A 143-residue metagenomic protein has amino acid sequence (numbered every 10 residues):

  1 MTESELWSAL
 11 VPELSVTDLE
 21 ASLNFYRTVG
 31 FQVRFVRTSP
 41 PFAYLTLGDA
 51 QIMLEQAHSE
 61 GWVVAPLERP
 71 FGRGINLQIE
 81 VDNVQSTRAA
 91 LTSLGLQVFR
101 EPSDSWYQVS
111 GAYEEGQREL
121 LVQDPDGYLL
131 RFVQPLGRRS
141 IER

Functional and structural regions predicted by a protein language model:
M1-V11, Q32-Q123, V133-R143: Vicinal oxygen chelate
E13-D18: Conserved beta-strand-loop-alpha-helix junction that forms the acyl-donor binding cleft
E20-A21, S86: Alpha-helical macromolecular-interaction surfaces
S22-R27, L91, G127: Conserved active-site tyrosine of GNAT-family acetyltransferases
